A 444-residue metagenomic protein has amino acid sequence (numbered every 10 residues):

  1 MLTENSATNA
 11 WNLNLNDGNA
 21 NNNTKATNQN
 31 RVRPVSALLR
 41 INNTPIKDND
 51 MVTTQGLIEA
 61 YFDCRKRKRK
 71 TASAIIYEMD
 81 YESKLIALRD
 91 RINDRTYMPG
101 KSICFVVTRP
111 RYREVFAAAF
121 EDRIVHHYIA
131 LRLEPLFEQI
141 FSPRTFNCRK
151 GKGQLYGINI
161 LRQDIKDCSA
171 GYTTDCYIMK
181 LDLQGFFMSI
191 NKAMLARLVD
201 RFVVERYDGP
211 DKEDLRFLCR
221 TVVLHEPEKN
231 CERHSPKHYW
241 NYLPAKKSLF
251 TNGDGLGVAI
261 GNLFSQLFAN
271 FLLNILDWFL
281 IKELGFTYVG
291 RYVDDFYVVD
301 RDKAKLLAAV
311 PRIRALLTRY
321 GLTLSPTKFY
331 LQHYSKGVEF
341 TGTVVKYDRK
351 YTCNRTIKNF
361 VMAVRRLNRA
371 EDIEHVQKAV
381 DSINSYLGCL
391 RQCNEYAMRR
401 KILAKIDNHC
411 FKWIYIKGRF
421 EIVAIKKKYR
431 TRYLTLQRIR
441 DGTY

Functional and structural regions predicted by a protein language model:
M1-I41: C-terminal, surface-exposed recognition/capping segments
I41-I86, L436-Y444: Non-catalytic, polymerase-adjacent accessory regions of viral genome-replication enzymes
N42-K47, L133-N191: Active-site-proximal segment of RNA-dependent polymerases
R67-I75, G100-I124, I140-K152, E226 (+1 more regions): Short, conserved non-catalytic motifs in the polymerase core
E78-K101: Amphipathic alpha-helical blocks
A118, H127, Y239-G255, W278 (+2 more regions): Right-hand nucleic-acid polymerase module
S169-V293, V298-R312, Q332, V380-I383 (+2 more regions): Conserved polymerase palm-domain catalytic core
